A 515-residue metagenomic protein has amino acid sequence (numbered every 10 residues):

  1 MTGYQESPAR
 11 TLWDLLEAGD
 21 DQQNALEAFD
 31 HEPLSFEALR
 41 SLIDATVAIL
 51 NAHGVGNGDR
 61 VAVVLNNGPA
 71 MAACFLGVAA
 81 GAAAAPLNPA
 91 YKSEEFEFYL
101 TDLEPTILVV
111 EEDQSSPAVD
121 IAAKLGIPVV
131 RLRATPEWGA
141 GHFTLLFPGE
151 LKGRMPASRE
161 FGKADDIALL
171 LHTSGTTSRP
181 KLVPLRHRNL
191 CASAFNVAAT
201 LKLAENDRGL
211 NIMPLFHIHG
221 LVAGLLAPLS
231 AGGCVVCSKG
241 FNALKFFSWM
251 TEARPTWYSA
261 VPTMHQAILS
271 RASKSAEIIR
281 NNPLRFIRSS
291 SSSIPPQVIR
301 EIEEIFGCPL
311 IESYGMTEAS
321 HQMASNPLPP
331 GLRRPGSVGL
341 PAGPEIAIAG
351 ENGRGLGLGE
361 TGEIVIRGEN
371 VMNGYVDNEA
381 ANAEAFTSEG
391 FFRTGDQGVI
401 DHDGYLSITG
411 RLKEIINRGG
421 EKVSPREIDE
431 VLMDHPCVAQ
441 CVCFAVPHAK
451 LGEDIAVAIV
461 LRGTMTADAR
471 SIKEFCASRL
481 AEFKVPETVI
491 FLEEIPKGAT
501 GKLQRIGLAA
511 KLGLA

Functional and structural regions predicted by a protein language model:
S7, D21-Q22, P136-G139, L151-H172 (+2 more regions): Conserved pre-ATP/AMP-binding loop-to-beta segment of ANL
E32, A48-E94, L103, E112: Conserved AMP-binding/adenylate-forming
S35-E37, F161, A168-A192: Conserved AMP-binding A3 loop
A79, C191-R208, I218-T256, A267-K274: Conserved AMP-binding/adenylation subdomain of ANL enzymes
Y91, G368, N373-G374, Q397-K484 (+3 more regions): AMP-binding/adenylate-forming catalytic core of the ANL superfamily
D113-A164, R271-K274: ANL superfamily adenylate-forming
P255-A260, L269-R333, E345-A347, N352: Gly/Ser/Thr-rich phosphate-binding loop
L340-G343, N352-A385, V423: Conserved ATP/PPi-binding loop(s) of AMP-dependent carboxylate-activating enzymes
